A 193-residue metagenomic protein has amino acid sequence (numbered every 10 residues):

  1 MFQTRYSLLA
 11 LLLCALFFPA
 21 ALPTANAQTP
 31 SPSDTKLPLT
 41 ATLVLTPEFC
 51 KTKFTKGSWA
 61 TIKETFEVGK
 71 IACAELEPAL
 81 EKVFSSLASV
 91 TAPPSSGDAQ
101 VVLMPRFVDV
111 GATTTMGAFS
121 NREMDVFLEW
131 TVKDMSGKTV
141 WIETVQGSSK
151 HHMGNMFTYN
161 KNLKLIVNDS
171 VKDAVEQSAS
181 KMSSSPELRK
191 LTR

Functional and structural regions predicted by a protein language model:
M1-L11: Bacterial N-terminal signal peptides that target proteins for export
A10-A21: Bacterial N-terminal signal peptides
L22-A79, M182-R193: A structural "domain/chain start" motif
A27-L37, A88-S89, S136-R193: C-terminal/domain-edge helix-coil "capping" segments
T29-S31, T91-I142, H151-M153, K161: Surface-exposed short loop/turn segments
T40-T46, R106, E129, S148: A structural detector for beta-sheet-dominated domains
E64, V68, A72, R122-M124 (+1 more regions): Extracytoplasmic/periplasmic, Sec-exported soluble proteins
L76-V90: A structural motif corresponding to the C-terminal end of an alpha-helix and its immediate exit/capping segment
